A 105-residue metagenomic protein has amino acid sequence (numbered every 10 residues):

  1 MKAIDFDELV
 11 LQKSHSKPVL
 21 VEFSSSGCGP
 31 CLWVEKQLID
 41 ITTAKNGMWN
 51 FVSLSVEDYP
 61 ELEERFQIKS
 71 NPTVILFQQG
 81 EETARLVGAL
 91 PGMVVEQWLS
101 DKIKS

Functional and structural regions predicted by a protein language model:
M1-P18: A short beta-strand-turn-helix
K17, S24-G27, S70: Short pre-active-site segment immediately N-terminal to redox-active cysteine/selenocysteine motifs in thiol-based
L20-V21, F51, V74: Hydrophobic beta-strand anchors of alpha/beta hydrolase catalytic cores
S25, V56, Q79: Active-site loop/turn elements of alpha/beta-hydrolase fold enzymes, especially the short glycine-/histidine-rich
C28-C31, V74: The canonical Cys-X-X-Cys-His
P30-K45: Typically the conserved alpha-helix immediately C-terminal to a functionally engaged Cys/Sec in thioredoxin-like
V56-E63: Structural microenvironment flanking redox-active thiols in thiol-disulfide oxidoreductases
S70, L76-S105: Non-catalytic, surface beta->alpha helical segment in thiol-disulfide oxidoreductase systems
